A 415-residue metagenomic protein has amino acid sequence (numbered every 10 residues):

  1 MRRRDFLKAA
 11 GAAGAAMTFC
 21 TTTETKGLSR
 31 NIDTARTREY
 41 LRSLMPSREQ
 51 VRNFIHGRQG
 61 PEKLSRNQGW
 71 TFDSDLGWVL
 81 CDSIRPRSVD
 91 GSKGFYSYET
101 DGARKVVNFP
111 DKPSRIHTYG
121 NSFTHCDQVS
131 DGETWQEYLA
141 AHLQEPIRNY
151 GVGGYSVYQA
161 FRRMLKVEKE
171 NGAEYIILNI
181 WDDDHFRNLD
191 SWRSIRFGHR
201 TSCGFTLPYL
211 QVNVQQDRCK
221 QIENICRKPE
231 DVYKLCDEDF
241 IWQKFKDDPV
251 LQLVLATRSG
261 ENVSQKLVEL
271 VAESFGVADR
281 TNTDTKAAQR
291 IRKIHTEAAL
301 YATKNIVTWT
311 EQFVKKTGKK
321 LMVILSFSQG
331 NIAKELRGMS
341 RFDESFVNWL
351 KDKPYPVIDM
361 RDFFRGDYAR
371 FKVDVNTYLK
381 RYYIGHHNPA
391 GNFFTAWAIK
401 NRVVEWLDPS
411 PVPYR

Functional and structural regions predicted by a protein language model:
M1-R2: N-terminal secretory signal peptides
D5-T25: N-terminal export signals
A16, L379-R415: Histidine-centered active-site loop/cap adjacent to the catalytic His in serine esterases/O-acetyl transfer systems
L28-A141, F364-Y382: Membrane/wall-proximal cationic-aromatic binding patches
R115-H117, H125-N213: Conserved SGNH/GDSL esterase-like catalytic core that processes O-acyl groups on lipids and polysaccharides
E145-P146, G172-I176, T317-L321, K353-Y355: Loop/turn elements at helix/coil->beta-strand transitions in domains of secreted/extracellular proteins
V157, F161, L300, K304 (+1 more regions): Short, amphipathic alpha-helical "lid/cap" segments that border enzyme active or binding sites
D182-N348, Y355, M360-R370, P413-Y414: Serine-dependent acyl-ester chemistry module
